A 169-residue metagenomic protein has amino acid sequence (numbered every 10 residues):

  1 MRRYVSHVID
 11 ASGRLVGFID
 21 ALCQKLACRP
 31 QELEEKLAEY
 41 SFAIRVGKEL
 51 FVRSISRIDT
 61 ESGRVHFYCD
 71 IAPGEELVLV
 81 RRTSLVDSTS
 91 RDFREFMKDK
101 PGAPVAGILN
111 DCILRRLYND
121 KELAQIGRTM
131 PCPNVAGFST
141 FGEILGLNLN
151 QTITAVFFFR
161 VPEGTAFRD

Functional and structural regions predicted by a protein language model:
M1-D169: Hydrophobic alpha/beta core scaffold segments
